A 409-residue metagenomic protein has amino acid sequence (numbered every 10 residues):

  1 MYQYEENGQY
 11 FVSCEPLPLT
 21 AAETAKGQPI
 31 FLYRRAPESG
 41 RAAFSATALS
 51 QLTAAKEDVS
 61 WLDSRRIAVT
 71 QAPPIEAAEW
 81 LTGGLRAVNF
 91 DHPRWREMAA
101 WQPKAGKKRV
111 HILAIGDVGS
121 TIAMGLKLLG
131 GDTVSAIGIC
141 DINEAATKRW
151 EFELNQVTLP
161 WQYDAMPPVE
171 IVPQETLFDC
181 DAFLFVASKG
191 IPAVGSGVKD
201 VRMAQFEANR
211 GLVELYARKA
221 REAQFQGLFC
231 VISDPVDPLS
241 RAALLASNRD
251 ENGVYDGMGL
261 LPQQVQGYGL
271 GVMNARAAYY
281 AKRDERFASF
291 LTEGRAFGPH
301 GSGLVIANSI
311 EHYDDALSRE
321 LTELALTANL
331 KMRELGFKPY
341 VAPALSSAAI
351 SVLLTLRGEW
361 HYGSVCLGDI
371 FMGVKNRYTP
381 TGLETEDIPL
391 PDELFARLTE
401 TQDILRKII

Functional and structural regions predicted by a protein language model:
M1-K107: Glycine/serine-rich phosphate-binding loop and adjoining beta1-alpha1 elements at the start of nucleotide-handling
A43, T47-T70, K282-I409: Long, compositionally biased stretches enriched for glycine and/or charged residues
D117-I122: Hydrophobic/small residue at the entry helix of a nucleotide-binding pocket
V134-G138: Short beta-strand element of Class I
I142-C180: Conserved N-terminal Rossmann-fold NAD(P) cofactor-binding segment
D164-Q226: Rossmann-like NAD(P)-binding element
S233-N308: Rossmann-like dinucleotide-binding core of oxidoreductases
